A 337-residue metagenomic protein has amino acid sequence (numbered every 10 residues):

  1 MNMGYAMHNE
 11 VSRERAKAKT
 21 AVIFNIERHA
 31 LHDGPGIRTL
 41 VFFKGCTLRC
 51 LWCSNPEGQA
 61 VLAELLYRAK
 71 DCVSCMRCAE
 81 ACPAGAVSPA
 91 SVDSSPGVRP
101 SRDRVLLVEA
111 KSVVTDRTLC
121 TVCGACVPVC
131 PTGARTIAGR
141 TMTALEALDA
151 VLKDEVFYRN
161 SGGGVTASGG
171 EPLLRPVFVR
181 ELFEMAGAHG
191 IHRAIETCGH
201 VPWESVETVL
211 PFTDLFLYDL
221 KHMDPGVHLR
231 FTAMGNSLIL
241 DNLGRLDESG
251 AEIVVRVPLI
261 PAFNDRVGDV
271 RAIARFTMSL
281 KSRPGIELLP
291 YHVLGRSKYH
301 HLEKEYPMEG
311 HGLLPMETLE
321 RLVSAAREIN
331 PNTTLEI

Functional and structural regions predicted by a protein language model:
M1-A79, A84, S88-S94, R99-S101: Flexible, acidic/Gly-rich N-terminal and inter-domain linker regions that tether and position cofactor-handling modules
N2-P35, L259-I337: Auxiliary Fe-S-binding modules of radical SAM enzymes
G45-L48, V73, T121, M142 (+2 more regions): Conserved active-site and cofactor/substrate-binding residues in soluble primary-metabolism enzymes
V61-F212: Conserved Radical SAM active-site core
Y67, T136, L229-G235, E303-H311: Short glycine-enriched, charge-decorated loop/helix-capping segments at active-site entrances that position
C75, C123, V179, I239 (+2 more regions): Generic non-transmembrane alpha-helix signal with a bias for helix starts/N-cap capping motifs
P83, P131, G244, V323-R327: Class I S-adenosyl-L-methionine
L145-H301: Conserved AdoMet/S-adenosylmethionine-binding subsite of the radical SAM
